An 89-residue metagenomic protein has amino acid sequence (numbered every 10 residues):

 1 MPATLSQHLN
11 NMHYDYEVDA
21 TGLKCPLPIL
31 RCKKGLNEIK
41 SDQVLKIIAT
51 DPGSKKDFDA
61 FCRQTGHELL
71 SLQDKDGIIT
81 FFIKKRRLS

Functional and structural regions predicted by a protein language model:
M1-M12: Short, compositionally biased "basic patch" segments
H8-N10, N37, S71-L72: Short secondary-structure boundary/capping segments
N11, G53-K56, D76-G77: Alpha-helical structural elements
H13-T21: Short amphipathic
A20, P26-E68: Amphipathic, hydrophobic secondary-structure cores in small proteins
D59-S89: C-terminal structural segments of small proteins and small subunits
